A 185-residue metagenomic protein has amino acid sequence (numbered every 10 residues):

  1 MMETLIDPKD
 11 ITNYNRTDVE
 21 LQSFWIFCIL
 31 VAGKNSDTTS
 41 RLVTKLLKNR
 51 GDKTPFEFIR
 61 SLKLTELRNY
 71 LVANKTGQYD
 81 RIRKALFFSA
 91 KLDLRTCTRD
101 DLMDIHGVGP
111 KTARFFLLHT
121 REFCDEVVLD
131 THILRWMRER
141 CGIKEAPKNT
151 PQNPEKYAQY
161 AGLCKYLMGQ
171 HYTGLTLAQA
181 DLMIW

Functional and structural regions predicted by a protein language model:
M1-N69: Structure-specific DNA junction-binding interface
M1-V19, S23, D80-F88, R95-C97 (+2 more regions): C-terminal accessory module of base-excision DNA glycosylases/AP lyases that mediates lesion recognition and DNA
C28, A32-G33, N74, D93 (+1 more regions): Alpha-helix C-capping/helix-to-loop hinge sites
V31, L62-L64, T76, G142 (+1 more regions): A generic structural signal for solvent-exposed, polar alpha-helical segments
G33, D37, K53, D93 (+1 more regions): Short secondary-structure junctions and interdomain/linker hinges
V43-H106: Alpha-helical ds-nucleic-acid-binding substructure associated with the helix-hairpin-helix region of base-excision DNA
